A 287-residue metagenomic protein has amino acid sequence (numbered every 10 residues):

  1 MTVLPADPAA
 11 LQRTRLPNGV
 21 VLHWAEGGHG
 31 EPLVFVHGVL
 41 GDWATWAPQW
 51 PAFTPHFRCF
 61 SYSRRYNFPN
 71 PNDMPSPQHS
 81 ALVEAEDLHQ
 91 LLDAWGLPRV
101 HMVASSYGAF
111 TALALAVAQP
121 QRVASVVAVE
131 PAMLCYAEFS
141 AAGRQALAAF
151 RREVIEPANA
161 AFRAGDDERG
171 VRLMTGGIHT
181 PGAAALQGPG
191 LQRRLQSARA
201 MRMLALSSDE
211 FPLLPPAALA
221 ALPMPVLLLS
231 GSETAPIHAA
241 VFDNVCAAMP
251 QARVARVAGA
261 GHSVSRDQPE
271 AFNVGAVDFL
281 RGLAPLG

Functional and structural regions predicted by a protein language model:
M1-L33, P55-F57, P98, V277-G287: Alpha/beta-hydrolase fold catalytic core
L16-P77, L91: Conserved HGGG/HGGXW glycine-rich cap/lid loop of the alpha/beta-hydrolase fold
S63-F68, A132, A260-G261: Short beta-to-alpha linker loops that shape the active-site pocket of alpha/beta-hydrolase fold enzymes
L82-V100: Conserved acidic catalytic loop of the alpha/beta-hydrolase fold
P98-E138: Conserved hydrolase catalytic core segment
R163-R202: Conserved alpha/beta-hydrolase catalytic His-Asp/Glu region
P189-A247, R253-R256: Conserved serine/cysteine hydrolase catalytic core
Q251-G287: Catalytic active-site module of serine/aspartate enzymes centered on a nucleophile-bearing elbow/loop
